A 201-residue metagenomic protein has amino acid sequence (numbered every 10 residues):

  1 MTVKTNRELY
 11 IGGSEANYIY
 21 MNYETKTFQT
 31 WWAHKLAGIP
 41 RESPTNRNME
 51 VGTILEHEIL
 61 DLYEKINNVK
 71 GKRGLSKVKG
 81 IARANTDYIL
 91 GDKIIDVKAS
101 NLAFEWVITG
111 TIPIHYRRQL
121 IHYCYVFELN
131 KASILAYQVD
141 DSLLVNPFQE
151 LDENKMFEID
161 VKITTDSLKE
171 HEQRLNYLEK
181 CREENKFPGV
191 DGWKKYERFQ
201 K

Functional and structural regions predicted by a protein language model:
M1-K201: Accessory terminal regions of nucleic-acid processing enzymes
